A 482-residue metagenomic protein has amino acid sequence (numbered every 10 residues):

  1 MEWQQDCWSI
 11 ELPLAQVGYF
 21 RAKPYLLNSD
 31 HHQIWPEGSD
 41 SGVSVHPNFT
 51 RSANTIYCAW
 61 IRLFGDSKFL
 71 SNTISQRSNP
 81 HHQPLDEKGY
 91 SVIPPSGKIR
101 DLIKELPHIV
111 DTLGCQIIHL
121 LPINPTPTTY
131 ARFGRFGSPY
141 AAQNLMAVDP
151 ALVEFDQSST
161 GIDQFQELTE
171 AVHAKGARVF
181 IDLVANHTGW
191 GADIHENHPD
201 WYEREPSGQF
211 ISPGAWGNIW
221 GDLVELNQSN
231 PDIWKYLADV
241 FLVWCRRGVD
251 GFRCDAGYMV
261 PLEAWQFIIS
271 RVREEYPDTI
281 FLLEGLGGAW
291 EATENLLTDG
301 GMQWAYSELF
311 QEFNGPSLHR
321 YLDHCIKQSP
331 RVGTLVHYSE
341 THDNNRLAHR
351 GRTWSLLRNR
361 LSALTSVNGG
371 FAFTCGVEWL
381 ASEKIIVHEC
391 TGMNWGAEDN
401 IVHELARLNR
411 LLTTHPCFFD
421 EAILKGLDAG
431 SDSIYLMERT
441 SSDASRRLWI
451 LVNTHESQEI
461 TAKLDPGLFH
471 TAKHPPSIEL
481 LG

Functional and structural regions predicted by a protein language model:
M1-R178, N186: N-terminal structural segment of carbohydrate-active enzymes
T55-A59, I118-L120, V179-I181, F252 (+4 more regions): Hydrophobic faces of well-ordered beta-strands that scaffold small-molecule active sites in alpha/beta enzyme cores
A59, L120, L145, V172 (+11 more regions): Conserved, mostly hydrophobic/aromatic
R62-D66, P80-R100, P139-I162, I219-W234 (+4 more regions): The substrate-binding groove and active-site-proximal loops of carbohydrate-active enzymes, especially glycoside
T73-R77, T126-A147, A185-A215, S270 (+1 more regions): Aromatic- and acidic-residue-enriched segments that line the glycan-binding/catalytic groove of carbohydrate-active
T169, D239-L242, D255-L335, R352 (+5 more regions): Active-site-proximal helices and loops of the catalytic beta/alpha 8
G191-R247, G257-Y258: Active-site-adjacent "subsite" loops/lids of carbohydrate-active enzymes
L427-F469: Carbohydrate-binding surface patches
